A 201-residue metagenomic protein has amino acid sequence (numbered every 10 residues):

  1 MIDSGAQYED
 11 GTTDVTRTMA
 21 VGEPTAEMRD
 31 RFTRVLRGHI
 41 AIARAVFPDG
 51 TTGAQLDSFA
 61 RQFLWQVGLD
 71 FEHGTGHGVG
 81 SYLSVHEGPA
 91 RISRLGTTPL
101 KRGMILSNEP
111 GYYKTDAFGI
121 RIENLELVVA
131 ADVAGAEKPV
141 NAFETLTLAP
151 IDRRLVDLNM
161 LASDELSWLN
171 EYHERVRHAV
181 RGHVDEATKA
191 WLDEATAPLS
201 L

Functional and structural regions predicted by a protein language model:
M1-L201: Active-site neighborhoods and metal-handling regions in enzymes and metal-associated proteins
